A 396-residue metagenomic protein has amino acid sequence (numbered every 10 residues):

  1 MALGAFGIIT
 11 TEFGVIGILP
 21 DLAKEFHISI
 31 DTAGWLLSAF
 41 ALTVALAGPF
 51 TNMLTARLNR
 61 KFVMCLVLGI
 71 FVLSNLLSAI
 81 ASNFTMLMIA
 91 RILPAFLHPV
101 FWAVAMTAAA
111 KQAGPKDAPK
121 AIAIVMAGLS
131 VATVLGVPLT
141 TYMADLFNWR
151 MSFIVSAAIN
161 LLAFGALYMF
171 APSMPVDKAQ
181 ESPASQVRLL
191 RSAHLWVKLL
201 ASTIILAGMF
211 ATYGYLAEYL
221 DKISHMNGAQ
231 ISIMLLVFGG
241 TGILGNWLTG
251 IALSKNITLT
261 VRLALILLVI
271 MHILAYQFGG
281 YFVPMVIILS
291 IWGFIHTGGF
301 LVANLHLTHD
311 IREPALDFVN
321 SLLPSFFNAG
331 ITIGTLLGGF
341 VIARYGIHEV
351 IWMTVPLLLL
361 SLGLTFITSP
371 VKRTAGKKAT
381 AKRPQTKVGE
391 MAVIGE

Functional and structural regions predicted by a protein language model:
H27, N59, L77-M86, L97 (+2 more regions): Helix-breaking motifs and short loop linkers at transmembrane-helix boundaries and internal kinks in secondary membrane
L46-T85: Conserved MFS/SLC helix-loop-helix module at the cytosolic interface between two early adjacent transmembrane helices
G48-N59, G245-I257, I342: Helix-to-loop junctions at the C-terminal end of transmembrane segments in multipass secondary transporters
L73-L77, T85-P94, V283-I291: Paired small-residue
M86, G114-A171, Y215, Y219: Helix-loop-helix hairpin linking two adjacent transmembrane segments in secondary transporters
A90-G128: Cytoplasmic helix-loop-helix junction between adjacent transmembrane helices in 12-TM secondary transporters
V100-A113, G298-R312: Intracellular juxtamembrane helix-capping segments at the cytosolic ends of symmetry-related transmembrane helices
D310-G346, T354: A late C-terminal transmembrane helix in Major Facilitator Superfamily
